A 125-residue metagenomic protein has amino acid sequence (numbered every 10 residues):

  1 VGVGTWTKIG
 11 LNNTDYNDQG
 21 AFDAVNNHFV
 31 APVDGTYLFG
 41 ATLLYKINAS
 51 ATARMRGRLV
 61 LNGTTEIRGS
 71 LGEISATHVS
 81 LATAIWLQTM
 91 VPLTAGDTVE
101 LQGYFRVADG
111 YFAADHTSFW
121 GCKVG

Functional and structural regions predicted by a protein language model:
V1-G125: Extracellular jelly-roll beta-sandwich "head" domains, especially the C-terminal globular C1q domain
